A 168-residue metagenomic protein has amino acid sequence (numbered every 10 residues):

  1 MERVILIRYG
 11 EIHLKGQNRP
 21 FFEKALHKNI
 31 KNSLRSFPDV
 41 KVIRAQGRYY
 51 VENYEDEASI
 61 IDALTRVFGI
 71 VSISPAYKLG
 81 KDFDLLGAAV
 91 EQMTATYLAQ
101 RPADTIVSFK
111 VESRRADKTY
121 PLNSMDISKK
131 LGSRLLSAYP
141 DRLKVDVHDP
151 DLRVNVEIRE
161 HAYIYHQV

Functional and structural regions predicted by a protein language model:
M1-V168: RNA-binding accessory domains that recognize and position tRNA/RNA substrates
